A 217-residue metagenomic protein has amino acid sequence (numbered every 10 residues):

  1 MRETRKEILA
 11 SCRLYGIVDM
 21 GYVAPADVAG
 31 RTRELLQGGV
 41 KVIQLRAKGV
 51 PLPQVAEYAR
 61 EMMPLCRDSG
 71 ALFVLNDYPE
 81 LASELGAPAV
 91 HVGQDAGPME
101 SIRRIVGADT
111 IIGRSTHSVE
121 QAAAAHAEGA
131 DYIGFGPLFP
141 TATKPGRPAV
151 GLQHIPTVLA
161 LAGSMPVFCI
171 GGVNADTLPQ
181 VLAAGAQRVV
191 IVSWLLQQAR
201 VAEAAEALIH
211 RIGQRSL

Functional and structural regions predicted by a protein language model:
M1-A96, R104-D131, R147-V150, T157 (+3 more regions): Conserved N-terminal beta1-alpha1 strand-loop-helix module at the mouth
K48, F139-T141: A short, flexible beta-alpha/helix-coil linker loop
V92-G93, A186-V190: Short, charged low-complexity intrinsically disordered segments located at boundaries of structured domains
G129, A184-Q187: As written
G134, V167-V173, V190: Glycine-rich anion-binding loop/nest that anchors nucleotide
L138-F139, Q187, W194-L195: Flexible glycine-rich beta->alpha loop in the catalytic core of nucleotide-sugar glycosyltransferases
K144: A short acidic, glycine-rich active-site loop that binds or catalyzes chemistry on phosphate/adenosine moieties
